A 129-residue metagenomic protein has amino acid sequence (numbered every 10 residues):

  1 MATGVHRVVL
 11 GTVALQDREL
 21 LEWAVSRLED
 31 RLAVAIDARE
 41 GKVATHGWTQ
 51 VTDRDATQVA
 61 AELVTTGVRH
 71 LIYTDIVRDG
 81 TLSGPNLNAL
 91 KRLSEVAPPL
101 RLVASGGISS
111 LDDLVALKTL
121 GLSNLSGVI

Functional and structural regions predicted by a protein language model:
M1-G4, E19-L20, N88-G127: Catalytic cores of alpha/beta
T3-D79: Conserved anion-binding
V9, E40-T45, G67, P85-E95 (+1 more regions): A short, terminal or domain-edge coil/loop segment
T81-S83: Leloir-type glycosyltransferase catalytic cores
